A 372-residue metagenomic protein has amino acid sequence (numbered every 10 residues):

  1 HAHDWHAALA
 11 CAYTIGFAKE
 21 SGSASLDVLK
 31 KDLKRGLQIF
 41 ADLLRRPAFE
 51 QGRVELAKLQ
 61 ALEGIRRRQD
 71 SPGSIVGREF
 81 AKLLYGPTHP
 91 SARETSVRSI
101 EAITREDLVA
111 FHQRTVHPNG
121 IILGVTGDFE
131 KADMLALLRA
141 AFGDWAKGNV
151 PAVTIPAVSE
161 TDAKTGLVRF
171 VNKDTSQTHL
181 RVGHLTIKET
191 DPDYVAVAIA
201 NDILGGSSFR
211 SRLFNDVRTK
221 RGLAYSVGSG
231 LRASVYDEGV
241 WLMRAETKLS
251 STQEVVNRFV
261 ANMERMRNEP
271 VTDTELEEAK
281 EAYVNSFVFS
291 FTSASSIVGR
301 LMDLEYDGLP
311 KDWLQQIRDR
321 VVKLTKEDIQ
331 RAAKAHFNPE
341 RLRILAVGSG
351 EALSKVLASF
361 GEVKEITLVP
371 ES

Functional and structural regions predicted by a protein language model:
H1-K34, E55, G64-N119, D144-D191 (+6 more regions): Non-catalytic beta-strand/loop surface segments
K34-R35, K131-L135, P192, S251-E254 (+1 more regions): Short, conserved charged micro-motifs
D42-F49, A140-N149, A261-V271, F360-L368: A common structural junction motif
R105-A141, E340-R343: Non-catalytic, conformational "gating/processing" segments within enzyme and secreted inhibitor domains
F259, A279, I297-M302, Y306: Generic long, charged, amphipathic alpha-helical segments
R267, E305, L309-R341, A346-P370: C-terminal soluble interaction/assembly domains
V271, E277-V284, V288: Small-residue-rich helix-loop
